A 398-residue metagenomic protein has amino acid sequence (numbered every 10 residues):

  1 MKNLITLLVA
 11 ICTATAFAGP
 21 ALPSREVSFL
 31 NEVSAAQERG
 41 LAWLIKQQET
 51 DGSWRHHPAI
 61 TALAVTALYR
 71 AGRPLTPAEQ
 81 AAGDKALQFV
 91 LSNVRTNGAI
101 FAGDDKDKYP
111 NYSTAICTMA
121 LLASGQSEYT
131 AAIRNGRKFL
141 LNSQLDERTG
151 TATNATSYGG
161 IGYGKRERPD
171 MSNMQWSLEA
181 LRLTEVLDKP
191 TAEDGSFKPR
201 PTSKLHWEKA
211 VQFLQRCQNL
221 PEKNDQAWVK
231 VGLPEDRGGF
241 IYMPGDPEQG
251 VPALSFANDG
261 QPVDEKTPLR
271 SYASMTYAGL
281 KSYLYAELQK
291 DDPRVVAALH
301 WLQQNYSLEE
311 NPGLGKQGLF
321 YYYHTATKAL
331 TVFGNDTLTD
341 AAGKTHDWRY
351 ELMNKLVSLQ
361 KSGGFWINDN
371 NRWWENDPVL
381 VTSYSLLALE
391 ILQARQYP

Functional and structural regions predicted by a protein language model:
L4-I5, V27: Residue-level detector of intrinsically disordered/flexible regions characterized by low predicted structural confidence
I5-A16: Bacterial N-terminal signal peptides
T15-P398: Preference for long, amphipathic alpha-helical scaffolds in soluble/luminal domains and all-alpha bundles
